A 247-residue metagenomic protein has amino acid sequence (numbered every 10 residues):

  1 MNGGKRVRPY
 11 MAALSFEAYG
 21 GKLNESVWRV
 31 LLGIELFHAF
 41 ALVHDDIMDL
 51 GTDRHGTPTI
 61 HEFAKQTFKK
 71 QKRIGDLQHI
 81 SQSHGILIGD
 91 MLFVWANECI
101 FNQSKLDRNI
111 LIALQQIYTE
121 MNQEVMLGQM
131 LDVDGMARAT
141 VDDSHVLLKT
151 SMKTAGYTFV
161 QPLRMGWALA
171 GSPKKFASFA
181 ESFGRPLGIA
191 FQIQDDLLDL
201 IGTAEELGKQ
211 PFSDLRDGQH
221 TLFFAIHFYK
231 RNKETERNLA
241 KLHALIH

Functional and structural regions predicted by a protein language model:
M1-H247: All-alpha prenyltransferase/terpene-synthase fold signal
